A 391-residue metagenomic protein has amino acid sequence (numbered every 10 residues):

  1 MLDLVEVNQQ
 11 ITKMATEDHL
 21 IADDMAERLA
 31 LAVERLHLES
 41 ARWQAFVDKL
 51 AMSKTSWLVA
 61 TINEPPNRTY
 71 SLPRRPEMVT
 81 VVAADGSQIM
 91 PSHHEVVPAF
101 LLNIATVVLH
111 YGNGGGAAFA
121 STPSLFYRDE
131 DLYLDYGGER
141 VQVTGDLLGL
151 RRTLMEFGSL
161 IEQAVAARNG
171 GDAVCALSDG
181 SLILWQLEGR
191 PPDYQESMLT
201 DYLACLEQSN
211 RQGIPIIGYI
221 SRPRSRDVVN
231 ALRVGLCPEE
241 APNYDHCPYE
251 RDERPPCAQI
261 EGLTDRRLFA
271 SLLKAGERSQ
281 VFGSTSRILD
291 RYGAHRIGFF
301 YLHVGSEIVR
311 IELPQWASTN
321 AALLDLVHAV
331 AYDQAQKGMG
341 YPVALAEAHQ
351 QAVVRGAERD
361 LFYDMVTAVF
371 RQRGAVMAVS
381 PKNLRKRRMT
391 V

Functional and structural regions predicted by a protein language model:
M1-T69, P73-R74, G145-V174, G180-V391: Long, contiguous domain-sized segments
V81-A84: Short hydrophobic beta-strand that contains or immediately precedes a catalytic carboxylate
G86, S178: Short, glycine/charge-rich beta-strand/loop segments that flank catalytic centers and engage negatively charged groups
I89-E139: Acidic, metal-ligating active-site segments
